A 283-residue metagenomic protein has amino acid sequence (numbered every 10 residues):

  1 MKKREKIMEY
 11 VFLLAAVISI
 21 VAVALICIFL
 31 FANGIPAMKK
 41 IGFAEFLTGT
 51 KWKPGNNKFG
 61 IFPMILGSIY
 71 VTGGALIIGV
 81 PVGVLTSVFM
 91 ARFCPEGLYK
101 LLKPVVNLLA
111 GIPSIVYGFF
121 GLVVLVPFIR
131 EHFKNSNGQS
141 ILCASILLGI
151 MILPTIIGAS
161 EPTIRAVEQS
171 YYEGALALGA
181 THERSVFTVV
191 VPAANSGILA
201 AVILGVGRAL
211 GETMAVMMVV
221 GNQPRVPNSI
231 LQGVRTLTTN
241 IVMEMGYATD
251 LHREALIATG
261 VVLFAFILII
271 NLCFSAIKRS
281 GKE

Functional and structural regions predicted by a protein language model:
M1-A16, F274-E283: Transmembrane alpha-helical segments of polytopic membrane transport and secretion proteins
K3-K6, Y10, A32-A75, P95-E96 (+1 more regions): Periplasmic/extracellular loop-to-transmembrane helix junction in inner-membrane transport proteins
E5, P95-K100, E168-Q169, E173-A200: Amphipathic cytosolic juxtamembrane alpha-helices at the membrane-cytosol interface of multi-pass membrane transporters
G74-V106, F274-S280: Transmembrane-helix boundary motif in ABC transporter permease subunits
N107-L148: Generic hydrophobic transmembrane alpha-helix motif, especially the helices
A159-S160, I164, H182-M218: Transmembrane alpha-helices
E161-R165, Q169, L176, I203 (+1 more regions): C-terminal transmembrane helix and the adjacent membrane-cytosol boundary/short C-terminal tail of inner/organellar
V216-L263: Interhelical loop and adjacent transmembrane-helix boundary motif in polytopic membrane transport permeases
